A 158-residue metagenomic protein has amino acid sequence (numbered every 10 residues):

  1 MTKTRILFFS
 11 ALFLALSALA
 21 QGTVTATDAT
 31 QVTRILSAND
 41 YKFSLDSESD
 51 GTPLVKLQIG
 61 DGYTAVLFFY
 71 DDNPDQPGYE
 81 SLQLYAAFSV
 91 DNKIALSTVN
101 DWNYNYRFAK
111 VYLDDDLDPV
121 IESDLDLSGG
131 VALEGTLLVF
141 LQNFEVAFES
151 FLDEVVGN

Functional and structural regions predicted by a protein language model:
M1-F8: Bacterial N-terminal signal peptides that target proteins for export
R5, A18-G62: Charge-rich, low-complexity N-terminal segments
F8-S17: Bacterial N-terminal signal peptides
Q21-T23, Q83-S89, L125-L137: Second-shell loop/turn segments in exported
G22-V24, Y79-V120: Short, internal acidic amphipathic alpha-helical interface segments that mediate docking to partner proteins
Q58-V90: Long, continuous compositionally biased terminal/linker segments
R107-F148: A short, solvent-exposed beta-edge/loop patch
E149-N158: Flexible helix-coil linker/hinge segments at domain or subdomain boundaries
